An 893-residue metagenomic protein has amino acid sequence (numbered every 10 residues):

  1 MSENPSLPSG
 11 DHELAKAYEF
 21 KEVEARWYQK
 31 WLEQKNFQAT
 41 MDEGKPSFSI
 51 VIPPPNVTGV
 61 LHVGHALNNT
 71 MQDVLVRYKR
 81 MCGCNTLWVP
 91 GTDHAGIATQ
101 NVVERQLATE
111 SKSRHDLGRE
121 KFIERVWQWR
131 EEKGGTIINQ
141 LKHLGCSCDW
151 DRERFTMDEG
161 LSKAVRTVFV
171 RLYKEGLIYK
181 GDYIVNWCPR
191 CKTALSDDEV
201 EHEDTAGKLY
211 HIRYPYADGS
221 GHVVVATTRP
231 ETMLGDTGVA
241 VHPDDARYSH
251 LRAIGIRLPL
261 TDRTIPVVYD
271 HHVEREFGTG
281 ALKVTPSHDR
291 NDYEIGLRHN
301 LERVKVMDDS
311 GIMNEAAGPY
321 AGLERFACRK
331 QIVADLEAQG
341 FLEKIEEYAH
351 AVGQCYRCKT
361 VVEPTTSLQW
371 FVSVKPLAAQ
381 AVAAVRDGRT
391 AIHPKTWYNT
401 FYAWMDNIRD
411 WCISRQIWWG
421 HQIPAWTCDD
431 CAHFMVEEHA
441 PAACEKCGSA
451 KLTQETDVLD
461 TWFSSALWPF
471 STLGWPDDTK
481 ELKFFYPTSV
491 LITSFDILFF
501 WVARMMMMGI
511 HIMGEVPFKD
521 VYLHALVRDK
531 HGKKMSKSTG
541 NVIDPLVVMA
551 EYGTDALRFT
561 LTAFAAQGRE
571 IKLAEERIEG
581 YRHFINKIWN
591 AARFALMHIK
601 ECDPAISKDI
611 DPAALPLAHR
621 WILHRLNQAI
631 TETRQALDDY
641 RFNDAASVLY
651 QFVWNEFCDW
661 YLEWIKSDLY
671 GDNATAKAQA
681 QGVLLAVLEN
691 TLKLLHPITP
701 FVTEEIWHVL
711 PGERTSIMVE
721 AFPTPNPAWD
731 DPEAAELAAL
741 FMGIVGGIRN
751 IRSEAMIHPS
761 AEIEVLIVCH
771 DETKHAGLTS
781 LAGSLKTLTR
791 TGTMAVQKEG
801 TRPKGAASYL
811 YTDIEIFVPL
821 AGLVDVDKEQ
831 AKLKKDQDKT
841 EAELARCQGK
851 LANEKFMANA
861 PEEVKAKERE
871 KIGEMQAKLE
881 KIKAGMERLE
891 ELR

Functional and structural regions predicted by a protein language model:
S2-P8, H12, A17, R26 (+14 more regions): Residue patterns forming the tRNA-binding/recognition surfaces of aminoacyl-tRNA synthetases and related DALR
E3, H211, A403-F463, L467 (+2 more regions): Feature 926 captures the class I aminoacyl-tRNA synthetase adenylation module centered on the KMSKS loop
T40-V103, T156, V165, V225-T228 (+6 more regions): N-terminal catalytic cores of NTP/NDP-binding nucleotidyl/phosphoryl-transfer enzymes
E43-K45, P53-P54, L87-Q100, E153-L161 (+3 more regions): Short, solvent-exposed turn/loop segments enriched in Gly/Ser/Thr/Pro and often Arg
H65-L67, R290-I295, R504-I512, L649: Alpha-helical support elements that line or immediately flank enzyme active sites and cofactor-binding pockets
R77-N85, Q106-R119, N139, H143-C148 (+19 more regions): Secondary-structure transition/capping motifs at alpha-helix termini and the adjoining loop/turn into the next element
N85, P230-S310, E337, A378 (+2 more regions): Catalytic alpha/beta core of large soluble enzyme barrels
R263-V268, Q454-S489, N655, D659-L662: Active-site-adjacent "gating/activation" loops or surface patches in catalytic cores
